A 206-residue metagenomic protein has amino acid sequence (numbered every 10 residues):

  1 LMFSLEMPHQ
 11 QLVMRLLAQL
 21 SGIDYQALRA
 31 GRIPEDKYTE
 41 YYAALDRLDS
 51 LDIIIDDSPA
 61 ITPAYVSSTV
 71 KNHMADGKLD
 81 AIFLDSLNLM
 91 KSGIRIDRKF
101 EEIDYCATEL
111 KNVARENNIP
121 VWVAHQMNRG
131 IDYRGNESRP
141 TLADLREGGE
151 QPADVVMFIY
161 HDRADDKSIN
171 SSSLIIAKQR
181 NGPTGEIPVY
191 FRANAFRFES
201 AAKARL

Functional and structural regions predicted by a protein language model:
L1-K78, S92, E186-Y190: Cytosolic-facing regulatory segments adjacent to core modules
D52-D56, R95-I96, M127-R134: Short, basic, glycine/proline-bearing loop/turn elements
D57-S68, D97-D104, E137: Active-site glycine- and acidic-residue-rich loops that bind and position anionic ligands or nucleotide-like cofactors
A81: Hydrophobic "anchor" residues on beta-strands that sit immediately upstream of conserved functional sites
L89: Residues immediately C-terminal
S92-G93, K167: Extracytoplasmic/secreted cell-surface and envelope-processing proteins
E101-L206: Phosphate-binding/switch region of NTP-binding enzymes
